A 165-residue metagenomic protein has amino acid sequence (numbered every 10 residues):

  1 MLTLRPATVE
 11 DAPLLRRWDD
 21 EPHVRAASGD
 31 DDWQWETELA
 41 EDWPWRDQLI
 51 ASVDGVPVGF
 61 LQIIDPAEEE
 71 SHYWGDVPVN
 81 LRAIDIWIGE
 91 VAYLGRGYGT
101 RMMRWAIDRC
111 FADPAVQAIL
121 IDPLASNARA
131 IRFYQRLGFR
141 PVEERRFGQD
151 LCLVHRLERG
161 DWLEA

Functional and structural regions predicted by a protein language model:
M1-A40, D161-A165: A short, well-structured alpha-helix characteristic of acyl/acetyltransferase catalytic modules
L15-D19, I84, M103: Hydrophobic alpha-helical core bundles mediating ligand binding, dimerization, or RNAP-core interactions
E36-Y93, R109, D113, R159-G160: Acetyl-CoA-dependent GNAT
V79-L81, A118, C152: Structural motif
G95-D108, R132-R136: Conserved acetyl-CoA-binding loop-helix of GNAT-fold acetyltransferases
A112-D122: Conserved GNAT acetyl-CoA-binding A-motif
L120-I131, F147-L151, E158-G160: Conserved beta-strand-loop-alpha-helix junction that forms the acyl-donor binding cleft
Q135-E144: Conserved acetyl-CoA-binding loop of GNAT-fold acetyltransferases
